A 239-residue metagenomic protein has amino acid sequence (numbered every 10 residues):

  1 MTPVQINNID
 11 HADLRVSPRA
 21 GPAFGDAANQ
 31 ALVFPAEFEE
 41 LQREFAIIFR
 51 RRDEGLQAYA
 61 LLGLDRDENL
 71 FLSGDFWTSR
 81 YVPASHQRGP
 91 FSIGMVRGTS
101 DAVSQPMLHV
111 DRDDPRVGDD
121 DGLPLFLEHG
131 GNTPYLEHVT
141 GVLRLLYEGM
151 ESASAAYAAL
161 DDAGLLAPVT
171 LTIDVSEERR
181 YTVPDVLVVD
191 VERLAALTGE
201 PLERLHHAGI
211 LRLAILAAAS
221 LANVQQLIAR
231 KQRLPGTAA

Functional and structural regions predicted by a protein language model:
M1-G63: Short, extreme N-terminal leader segments that mark the start of a protein/domain
A23-A27, L64-L70, G74-D75, G149-A155: Short, basic/low-complexity N-terminal boundary segments at the transition from targeting/disordered tails
P35-E40, V82-A84, T99, D162-L165: Short linear motifs in intrinsically disordered
Q42-E44, Y81, R88, P168: Short beta-strand-initiation
A46, P83, P90-S92, T172 (+1 more regions): Short, surface-exposed charged micro-motifs
R51-E54, M95-T99, V175-E178: Short acidic-glycine loop/turn motifs at beta-strand connectors
Q57-F126: Aromatic- and glycine-enriched beta-alpha-beta binding-site module
S100-A239: A contiguous, surface-oriented mixed alpha/beta subdomain in the mid-to-C-terminal portion of proteins that forms
